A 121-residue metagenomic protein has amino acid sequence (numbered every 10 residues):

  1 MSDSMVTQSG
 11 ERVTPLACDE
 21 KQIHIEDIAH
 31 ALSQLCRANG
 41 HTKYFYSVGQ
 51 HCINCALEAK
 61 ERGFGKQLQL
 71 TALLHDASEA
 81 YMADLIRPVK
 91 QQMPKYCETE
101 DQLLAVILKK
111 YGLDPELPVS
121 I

Functional and structural regions predicted by a protein language model:
M1-I121: Metal-dependent phosphohydrolase cores
